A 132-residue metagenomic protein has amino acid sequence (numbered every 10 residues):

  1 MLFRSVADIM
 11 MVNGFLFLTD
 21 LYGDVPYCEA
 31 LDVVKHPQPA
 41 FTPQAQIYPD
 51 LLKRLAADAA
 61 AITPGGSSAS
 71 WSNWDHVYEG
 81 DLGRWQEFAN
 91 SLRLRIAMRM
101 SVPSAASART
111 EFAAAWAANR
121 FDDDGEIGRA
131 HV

Functional and structural regions predicted by a protein language model:
F3-R129: Structured, solvent-exposed acidic/aromatic patches
